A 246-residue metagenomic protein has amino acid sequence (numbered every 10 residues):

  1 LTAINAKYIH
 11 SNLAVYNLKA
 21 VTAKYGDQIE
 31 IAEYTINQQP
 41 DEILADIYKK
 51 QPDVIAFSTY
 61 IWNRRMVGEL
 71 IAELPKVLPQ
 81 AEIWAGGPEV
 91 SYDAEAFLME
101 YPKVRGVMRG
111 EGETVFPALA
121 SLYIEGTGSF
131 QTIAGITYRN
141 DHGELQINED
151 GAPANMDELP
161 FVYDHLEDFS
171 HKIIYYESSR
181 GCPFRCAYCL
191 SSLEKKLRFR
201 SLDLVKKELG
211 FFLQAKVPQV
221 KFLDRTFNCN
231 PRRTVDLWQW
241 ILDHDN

Functional and structural regions predicted by a protein language model:
L1-K7: Nucleotide-activated donor-dependent transferases that construct or modify glycoconjugates
T2, S58, W84-G86, E177 (+1 more regions): A cross-family glycoside hydrolase active-site/sugar-binding cleft signature
K7, Y60-N63, V90, R198 (+1 more regions): Nucleotide-sugar-dependent glycosyltransferase donor-binding/catalytic pocket residues
K7-L13: Short N-terminal binding/cap micro-motifs at the start of the first secondary-structure element
Y8, A23, W62, W84 (+2 more regions): Tryptophan-centered motif/residue detector
H10, D157-N246: Radical SAM [4Fe-4S] cluster-binding motif and immediate context
A14, L18-T22, Q28-D150: Glycine-rich beta-alpha loop elements in corrinoid/cobalamin-binding modules across cobalamin-dependent enzymes
D150-M156: A short, sequence-level motif marking secondary-structure junctions
